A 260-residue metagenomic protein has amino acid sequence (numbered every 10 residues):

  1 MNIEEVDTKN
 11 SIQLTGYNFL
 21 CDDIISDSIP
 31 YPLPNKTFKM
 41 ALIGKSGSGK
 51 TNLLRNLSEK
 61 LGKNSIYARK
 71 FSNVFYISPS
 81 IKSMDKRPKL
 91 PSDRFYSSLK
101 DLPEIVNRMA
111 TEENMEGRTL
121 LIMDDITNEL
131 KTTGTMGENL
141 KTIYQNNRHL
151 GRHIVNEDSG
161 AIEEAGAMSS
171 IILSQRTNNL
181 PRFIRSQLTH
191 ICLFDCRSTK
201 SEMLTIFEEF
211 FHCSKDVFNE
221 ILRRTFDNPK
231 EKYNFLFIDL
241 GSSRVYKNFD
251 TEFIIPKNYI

Functional and structural regions predicted by a protein language model:
M1-I29: N-terminal pre-Walker A segment at the start of P-loop NTPase domains
S26, F38-R69, P79-S83, Y96-D216: Conserved P-loop NTPase motor cores
N35: Residues immediately N-terminal to the Walker A/P-loop in ABC ATPase nucleotide-binding domains
R69-K70, N248: Residue-level preference for alpha-helix termini and adjacent loops
V74: An amphipathic, basic-hydrophobic helix/alpha-beta surface used to engage anionic, phosphate-rich ligands or surfaces
D85-R94: Short, aromatic/basic amphipathic alpha-helical patches
R182-I260: Conserved GTP-binding G-domain of TRAFAC-class P-loop NTPases and closely related GTPase folds
